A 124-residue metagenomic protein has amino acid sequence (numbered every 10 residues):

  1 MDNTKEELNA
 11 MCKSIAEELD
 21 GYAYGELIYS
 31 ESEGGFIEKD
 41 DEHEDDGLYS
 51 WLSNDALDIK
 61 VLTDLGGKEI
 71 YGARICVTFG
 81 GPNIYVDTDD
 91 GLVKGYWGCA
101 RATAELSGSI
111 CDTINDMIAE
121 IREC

Functional and structural regions predicted by a protein language model:
M1-C124: Acidic interaction surfaces
